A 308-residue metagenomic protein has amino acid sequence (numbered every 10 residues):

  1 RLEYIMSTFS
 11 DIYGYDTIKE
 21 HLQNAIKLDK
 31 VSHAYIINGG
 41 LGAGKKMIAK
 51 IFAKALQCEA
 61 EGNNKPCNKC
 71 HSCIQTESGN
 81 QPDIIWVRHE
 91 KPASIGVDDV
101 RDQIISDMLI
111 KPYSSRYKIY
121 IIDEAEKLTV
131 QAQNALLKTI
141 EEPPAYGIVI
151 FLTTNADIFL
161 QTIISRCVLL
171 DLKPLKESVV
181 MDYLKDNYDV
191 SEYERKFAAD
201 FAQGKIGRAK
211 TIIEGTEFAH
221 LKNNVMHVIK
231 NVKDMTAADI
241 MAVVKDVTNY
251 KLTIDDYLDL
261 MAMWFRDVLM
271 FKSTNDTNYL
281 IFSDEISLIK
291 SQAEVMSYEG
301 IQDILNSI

Functional and structural regions predicted by a protein language model:
L2-Q131, K138: Clamp-loader machinery-focused feature within the broader ASCE/P-loop NTPase space
M6-A55, Q75, A145-Y146, N155-L260 (+1 more regions): Charged, glycine-rich active-site and insertion segments that engage polyanionic ligands
E124, F151-A156: A short beta-strand-to-loop transition that corresponds to the Sensor-1 phosphate-sensing loop of AAA+ P-loop ATPases
E126, E141-E142, D267: Acidic-residue sensor for enzyme active/binding pockets
N134-F151: Conserved catalytic/switch belt of AAA+ P-loop NTPases
